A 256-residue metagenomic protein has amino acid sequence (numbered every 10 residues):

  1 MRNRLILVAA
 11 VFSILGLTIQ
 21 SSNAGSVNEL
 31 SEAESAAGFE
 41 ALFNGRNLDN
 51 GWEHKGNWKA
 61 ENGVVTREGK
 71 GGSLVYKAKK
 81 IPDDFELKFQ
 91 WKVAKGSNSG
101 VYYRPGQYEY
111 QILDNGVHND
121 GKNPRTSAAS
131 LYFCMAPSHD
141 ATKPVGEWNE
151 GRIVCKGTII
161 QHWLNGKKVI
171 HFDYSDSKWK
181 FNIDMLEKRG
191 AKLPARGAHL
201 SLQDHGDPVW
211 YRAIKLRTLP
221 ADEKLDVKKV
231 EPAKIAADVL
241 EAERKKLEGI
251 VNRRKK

Functional and structural regions predicted by a protein language model:
M1-A9: Bacterial N-terminal signal peptides that target proteins for export
V8-T18: Bacterial N-terminal signal peptides
S21-K256: Carbohydrate-interacting regions of secretory-pathway proteins
